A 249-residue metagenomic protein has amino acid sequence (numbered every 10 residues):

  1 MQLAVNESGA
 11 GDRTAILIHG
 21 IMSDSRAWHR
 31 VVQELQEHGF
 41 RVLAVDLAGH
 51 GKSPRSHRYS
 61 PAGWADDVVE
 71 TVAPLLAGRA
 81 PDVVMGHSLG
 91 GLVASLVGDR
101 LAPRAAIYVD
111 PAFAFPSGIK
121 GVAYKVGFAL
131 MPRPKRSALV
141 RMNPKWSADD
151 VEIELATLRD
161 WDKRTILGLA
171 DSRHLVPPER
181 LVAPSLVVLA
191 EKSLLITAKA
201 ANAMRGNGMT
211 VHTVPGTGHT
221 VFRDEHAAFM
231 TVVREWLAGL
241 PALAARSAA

Functional and structural regions predicted by a protein language model:
M1-A15, Q33, E37-F40, A73 (+4 more regions): Alpha/beta-hydrolase fold catalytic core
S8-K52: Conserved HGGG/HGGXW glycine-rich cap/lid loop of the alpha/beta-hydrolase fold
A44-V83, T231: Active-site loop/oxyanion-hole signature of alpha/beta-hydrolase fold enzymes
G86, G90-G91: Catalytic nucleophile loop
L92-P134: Flexible "cap/lid" loop of the alpha/beta hydrolase fold
I119-A123, A129-R180: Conserved alpha/beta-hydrolase catalytic His-Asp/Glu region
S185-R223: Conserved loop-alpha-helix segment in the C-terminal half of the alpha/beta-hydrolase fold that carries the catalytic
M209-A249: Catalytic active-site module of serine/aspartate enzymes centered on a nucleophile-bearing elbow/loop
